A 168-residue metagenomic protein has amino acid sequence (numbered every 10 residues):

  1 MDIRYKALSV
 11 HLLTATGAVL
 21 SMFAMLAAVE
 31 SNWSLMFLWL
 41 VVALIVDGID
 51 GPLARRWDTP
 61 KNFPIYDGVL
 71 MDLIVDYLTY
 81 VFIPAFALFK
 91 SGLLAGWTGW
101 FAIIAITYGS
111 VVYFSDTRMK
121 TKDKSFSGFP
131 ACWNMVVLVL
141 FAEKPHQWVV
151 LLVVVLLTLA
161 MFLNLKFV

Functional and structural regions predicted by a protein language model:
M1-G51, L163-F167: Topogenic membrane-insertion module of multi-pass membrane proteins
S9-T16, I74, K124-M135: Membrane-interface loop-to-helix entry segments
V10-A15, R56-Y113: Multi-pass membrane catalytic core of lipid/isoprenoid biosynthesis enzymes
F23-W39, I74, L78, F82-I103 (+1 more regions): Helix-coil boundary and interhelical linker segments in multi-pass alpha-helical membrane proteins
L40-D47, A105-Y113, V154-N164: Alpha-helical transmembrane segments of multi-pass membrane proteins
P52-K61, V111-D123, F162-V168: C-terminal ends of transmembrane helices
Y66, G92-W97, T117-S125, E143-H146 (+1 more regions): Membrane-interface helix caps and helix-loop-helix hairpins in membrane proteins
D123-V168: C-terminal membrane-associated helical module and adjoining short loops/tails
